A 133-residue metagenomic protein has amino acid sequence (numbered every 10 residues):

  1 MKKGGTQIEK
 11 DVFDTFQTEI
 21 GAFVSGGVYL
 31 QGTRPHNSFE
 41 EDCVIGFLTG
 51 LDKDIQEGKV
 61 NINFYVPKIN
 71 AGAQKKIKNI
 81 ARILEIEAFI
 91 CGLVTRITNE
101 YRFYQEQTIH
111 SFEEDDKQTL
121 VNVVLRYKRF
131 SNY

Functional and structural regions predicted by a protein language model:
M1-S25, G46-Y133: Charged, amphipathic alpha-helical segments and their flanking helix caps
V28-F39: Short acidic low-complexity segments
S38-F47: A short, hydrophobic beta-strand-centered structural micro-motif
